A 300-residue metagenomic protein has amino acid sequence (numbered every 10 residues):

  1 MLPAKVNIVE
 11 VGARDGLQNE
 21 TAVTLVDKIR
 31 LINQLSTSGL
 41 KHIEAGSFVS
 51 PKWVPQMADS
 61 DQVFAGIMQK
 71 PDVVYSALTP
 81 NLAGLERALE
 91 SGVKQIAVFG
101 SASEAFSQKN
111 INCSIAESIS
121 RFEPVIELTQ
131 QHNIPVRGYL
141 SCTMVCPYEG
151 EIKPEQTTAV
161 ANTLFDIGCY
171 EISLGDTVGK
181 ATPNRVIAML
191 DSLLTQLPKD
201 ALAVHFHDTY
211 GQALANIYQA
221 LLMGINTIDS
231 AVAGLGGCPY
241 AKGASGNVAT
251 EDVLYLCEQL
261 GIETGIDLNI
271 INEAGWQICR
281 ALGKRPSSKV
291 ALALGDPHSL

Functional and structural regions predicted by a protein language model:
M1-L300: Catalytic cores and adjacent flexible loops of soluble metabolic enzymes that perform enolate/carbanion chemistry on
